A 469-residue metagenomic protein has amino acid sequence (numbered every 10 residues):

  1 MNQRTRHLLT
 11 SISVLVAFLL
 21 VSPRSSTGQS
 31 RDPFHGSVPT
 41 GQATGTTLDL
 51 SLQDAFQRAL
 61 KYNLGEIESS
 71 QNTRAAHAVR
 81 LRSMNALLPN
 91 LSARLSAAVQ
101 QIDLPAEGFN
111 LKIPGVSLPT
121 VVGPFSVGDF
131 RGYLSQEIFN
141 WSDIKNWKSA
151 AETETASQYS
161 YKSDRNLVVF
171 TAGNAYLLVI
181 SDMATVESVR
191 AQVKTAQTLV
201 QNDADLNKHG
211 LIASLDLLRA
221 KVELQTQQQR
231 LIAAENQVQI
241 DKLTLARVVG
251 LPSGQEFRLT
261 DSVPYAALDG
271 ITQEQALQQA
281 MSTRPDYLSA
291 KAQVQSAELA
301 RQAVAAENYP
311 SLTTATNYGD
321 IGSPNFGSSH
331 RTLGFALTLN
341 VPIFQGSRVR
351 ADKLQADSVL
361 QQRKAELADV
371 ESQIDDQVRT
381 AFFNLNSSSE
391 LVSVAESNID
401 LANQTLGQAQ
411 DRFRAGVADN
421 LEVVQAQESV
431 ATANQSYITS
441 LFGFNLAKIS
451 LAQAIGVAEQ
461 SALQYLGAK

Functional and structural regions predicted by a protein language model:
N2-Q3, R165-Q279, N384, S388 (+1 more regions): Periplasmic alpha-helical coiled-coil/stalk elements that build and connect Gram-negative outer-membrane
N2-T10, V14, L20, R24-S30 (+3 more regions): Acidic, low-complexity, intrinsically disordered peripheral segments
G28-S96, I102-D103, L259-V294, P342-I343 (+4 more regions): Bacterial Sec-pathway N-terminal export signals of envelope proteins
G36-L48, R94-Q136, L259-Q273, Q302 (+2 more regions): Small/polar, glycine/serine/threonine/aspartate-rich low-complexity segments that form flexible
Q57-I67, R74-P89, P124, R131-S149 (+9 more regions): A glycine-/polar-enriched beta->alpha junction
A59-L60, K112-L118, I212, K221 (+2 more regions): Amphipathic alpha-helical coiled-coil scaffold segments and their short linker/junction regions
E68-S83, D164, V168-S188, T198 (+5 more regions): Amphipathic alpha-helical coiled-coil segments
T244-P252, E366, S450-S461: Long amphipathic alpha-helical coiled-coil segments
